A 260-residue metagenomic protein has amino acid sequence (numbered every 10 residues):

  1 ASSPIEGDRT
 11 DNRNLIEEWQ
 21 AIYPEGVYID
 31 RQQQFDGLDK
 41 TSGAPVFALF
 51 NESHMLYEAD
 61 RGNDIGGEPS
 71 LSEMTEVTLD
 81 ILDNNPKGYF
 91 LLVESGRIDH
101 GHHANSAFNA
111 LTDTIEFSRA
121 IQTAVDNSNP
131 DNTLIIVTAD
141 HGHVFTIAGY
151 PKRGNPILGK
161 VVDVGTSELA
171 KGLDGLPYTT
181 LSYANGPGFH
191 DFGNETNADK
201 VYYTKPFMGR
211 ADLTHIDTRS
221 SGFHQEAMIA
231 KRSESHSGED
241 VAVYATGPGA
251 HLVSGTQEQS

Functional and structural regions predicted by a protein language model:
A1-S260: A post-motif C-terminal structural segment
